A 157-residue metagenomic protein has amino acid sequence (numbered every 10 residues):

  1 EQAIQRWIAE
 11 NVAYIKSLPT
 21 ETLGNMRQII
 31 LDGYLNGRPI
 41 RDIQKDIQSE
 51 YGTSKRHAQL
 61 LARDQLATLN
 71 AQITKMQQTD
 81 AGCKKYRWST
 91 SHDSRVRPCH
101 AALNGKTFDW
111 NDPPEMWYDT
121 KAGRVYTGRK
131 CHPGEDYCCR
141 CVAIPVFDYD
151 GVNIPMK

Functional and structural regions predicted by a protein language model:
E1-I8, V12, S54, D93 (+2 more regions): Short, structured coil/loop segments at alpha-helix boundaries
E1-S49: Structured, charged N-terminal subsegments at the starts of enzyme catalytic cores and at intra-chain domain/subunit
E50, D64-K157: Activation/maturation switch segments at domain boundaries
E50-H57: Short, basic interhelical loop/turn and adjoining N-cap of the next helix at nucleic-acid- or acidic-partner-contacting
